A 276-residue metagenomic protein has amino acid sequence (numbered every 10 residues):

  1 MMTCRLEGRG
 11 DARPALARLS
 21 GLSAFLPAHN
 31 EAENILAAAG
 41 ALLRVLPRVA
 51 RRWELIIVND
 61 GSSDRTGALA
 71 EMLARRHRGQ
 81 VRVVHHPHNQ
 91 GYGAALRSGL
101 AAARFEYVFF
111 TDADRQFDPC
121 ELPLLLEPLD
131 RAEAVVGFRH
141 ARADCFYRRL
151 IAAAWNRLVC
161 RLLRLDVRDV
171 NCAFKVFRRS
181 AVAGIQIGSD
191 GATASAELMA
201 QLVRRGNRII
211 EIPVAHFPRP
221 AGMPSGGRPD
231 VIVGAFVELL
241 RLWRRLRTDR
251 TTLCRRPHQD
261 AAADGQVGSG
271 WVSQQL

Functional and structural regions predicted by a protein language model:
M1-S20, R164, I187-L276: Hydrophobic helical membrane-anchoring modules
G8, E31-L46: Short, well-formed alpha-helical segments that are part of the catalytic scaffolds of diverse glycosyltransferases
S20-L26, I35, L42, W53-V58: Hydrophobic targeting segments
E33-A37, D64-L73: Acidic helix N-cap motif at the loop->helix transition within catalytic regions of sugar-transfer enzymes
W53, G67-A102: Conserved donor nucleotide-binding strand/loop of the catalytic core
N59-A68, R115: A conserved acidic beta->alpha catalytic loop
H86-A102, Y107, Q116-A192, P218-A235: Acceptor/aglycone-binding surface of glycosyltransferases and processive sugar-polymer synthases
